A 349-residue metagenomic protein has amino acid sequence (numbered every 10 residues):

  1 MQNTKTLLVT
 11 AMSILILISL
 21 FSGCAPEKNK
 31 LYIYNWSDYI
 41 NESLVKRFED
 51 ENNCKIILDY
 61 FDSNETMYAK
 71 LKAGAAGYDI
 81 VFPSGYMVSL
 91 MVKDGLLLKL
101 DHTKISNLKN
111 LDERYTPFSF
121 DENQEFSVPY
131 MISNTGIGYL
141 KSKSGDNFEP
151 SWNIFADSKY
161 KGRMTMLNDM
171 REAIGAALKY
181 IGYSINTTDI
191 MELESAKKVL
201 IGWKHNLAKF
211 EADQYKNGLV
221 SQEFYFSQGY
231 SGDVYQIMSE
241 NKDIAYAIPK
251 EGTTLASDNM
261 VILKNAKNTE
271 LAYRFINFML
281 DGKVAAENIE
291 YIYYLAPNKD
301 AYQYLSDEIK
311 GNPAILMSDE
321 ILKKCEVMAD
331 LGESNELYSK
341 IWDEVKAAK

Functional and structural regions predicted by a protein language model:
C24-M91: Early extracytoplasmic/lumenal segment of secretory-pathway proteins
G77, F82-N206, F210-E223: Extracytoplasmic ligand-binding site segments that recognize negatively charged/polar headgroups
M87-L90, V220, F226-D243: A ligand-binding cleft/hinge motif common to bilobed small-molecule-binding domains
L98-K109, S127, D243-T254, L263-A266: Short beta-strand->loop
S133, L193-G202, E240-K264: Periplasmic-binding protein-like
G136-K143, K179-Y180, A256-N268, I276-M279 (+1 more regions): A bilobed periplasmic-binding-protein/Venus flytrap-type ligand-binding module shared by bacterial periplasmic
L263-K323: Mature extracytoplasmic/periplasmic domains
D319-K349: Conserved C-terminal helix/tail region of periplasmic/extracytoplasmic solute-binding proteins
